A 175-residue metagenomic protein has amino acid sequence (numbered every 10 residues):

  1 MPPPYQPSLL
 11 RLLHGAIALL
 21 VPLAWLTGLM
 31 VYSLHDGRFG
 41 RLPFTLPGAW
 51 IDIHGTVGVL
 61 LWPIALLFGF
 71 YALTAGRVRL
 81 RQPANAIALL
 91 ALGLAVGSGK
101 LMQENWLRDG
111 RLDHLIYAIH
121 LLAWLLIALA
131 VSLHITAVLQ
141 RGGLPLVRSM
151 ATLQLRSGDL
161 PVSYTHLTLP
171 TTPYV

Functional and structural regions predicted by a protein language model:
M1-L167, P173: Membrane-embedded alpha-helical bundles that constitute the cytochrome b-like, heme-associated redox core of multi-pass
